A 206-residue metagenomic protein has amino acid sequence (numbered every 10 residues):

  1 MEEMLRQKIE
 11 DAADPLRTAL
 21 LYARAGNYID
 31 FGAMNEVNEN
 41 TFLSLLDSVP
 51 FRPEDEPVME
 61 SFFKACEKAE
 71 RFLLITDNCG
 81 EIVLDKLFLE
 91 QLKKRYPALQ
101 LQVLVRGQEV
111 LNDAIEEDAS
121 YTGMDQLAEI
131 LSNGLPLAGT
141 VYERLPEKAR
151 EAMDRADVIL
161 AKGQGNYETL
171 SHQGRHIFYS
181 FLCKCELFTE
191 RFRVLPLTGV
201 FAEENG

Functional and structural regions predicted by a protein language model:
M1-A69: Electropositive, gly/pro-rich neighborhoods at or near active sites that engage anionic ligands
I29-E54, K68-R71, Q108-E116, Y121-L127 (+3 more regions): Conserved catalytic alpha/beta core of Sir2/sirtuin-type deacylases, generalized to analogous enzyme cores that bind
S61-A65, I75, F88-Q91, K148 (+1 more regions): Short, hydrophobic/aromatic alpha-helical segments in well-folded domains
E70-R71, A98-Q102, H176: Residues at the starts of beta-strands that form the adenosine-phosphate
R71-L73, D157-V158: Structural motif
D77-K86, Q108-V110, Q164-E168: Gly/Ser/Thr-rich loops at beta-strand to alpha-helix junctions that form or flank small-molecule/cofactor-binding
N78-P97, Q102: Histidine-anchored nucleotide/phosphate-binding helix
V105-G107, E117-G206: C-terminal functional extensions of proteins
